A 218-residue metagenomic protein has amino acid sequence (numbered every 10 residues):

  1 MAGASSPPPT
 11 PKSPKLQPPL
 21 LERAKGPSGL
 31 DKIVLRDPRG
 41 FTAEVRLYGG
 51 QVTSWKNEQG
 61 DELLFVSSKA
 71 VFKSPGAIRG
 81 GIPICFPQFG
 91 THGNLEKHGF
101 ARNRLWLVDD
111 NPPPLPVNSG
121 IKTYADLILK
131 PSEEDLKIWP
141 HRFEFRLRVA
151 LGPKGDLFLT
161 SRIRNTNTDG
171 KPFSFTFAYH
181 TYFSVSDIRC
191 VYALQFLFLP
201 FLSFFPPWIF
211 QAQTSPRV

Functional and structural regions predicted by a protein language model:
A2-T160, T166-F177, F183-V218: Surface-exposed acidic/polar loop and edge beta-strand patches at domain peripheries
